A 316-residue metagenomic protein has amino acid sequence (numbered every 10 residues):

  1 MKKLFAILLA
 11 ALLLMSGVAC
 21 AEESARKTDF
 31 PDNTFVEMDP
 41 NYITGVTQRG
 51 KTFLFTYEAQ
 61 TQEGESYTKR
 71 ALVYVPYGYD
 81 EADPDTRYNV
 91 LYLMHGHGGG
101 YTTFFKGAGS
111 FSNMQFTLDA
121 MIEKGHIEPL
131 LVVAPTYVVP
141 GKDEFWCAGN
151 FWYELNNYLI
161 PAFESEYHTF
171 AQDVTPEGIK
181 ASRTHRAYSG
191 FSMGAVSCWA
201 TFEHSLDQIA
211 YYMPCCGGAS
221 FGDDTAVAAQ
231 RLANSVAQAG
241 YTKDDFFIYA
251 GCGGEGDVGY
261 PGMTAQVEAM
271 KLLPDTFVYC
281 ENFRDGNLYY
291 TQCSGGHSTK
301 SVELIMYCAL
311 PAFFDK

Functional and structural regions predicted by a protein language model:
M1-L4: Positively charged n-region of N-terminal signal peptides that target proteins for export
A6-I7, C20: Short amphipathic alpha-helical "recognition" segments used for binding
E22-K316: Non-catalytic cap/lid and distal C-terminal segments of serine-dependent acyl enzymes
